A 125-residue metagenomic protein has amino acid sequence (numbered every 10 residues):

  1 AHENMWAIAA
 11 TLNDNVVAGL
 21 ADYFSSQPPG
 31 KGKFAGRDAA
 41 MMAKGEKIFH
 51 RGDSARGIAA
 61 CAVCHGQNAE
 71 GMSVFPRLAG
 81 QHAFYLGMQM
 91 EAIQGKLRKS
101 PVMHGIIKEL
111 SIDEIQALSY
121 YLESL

Functional and structural regions predicted by a protein language model:
A1-R37, M72-R77, Q94-L125: Axial heme c-ligation environment in periplasmic c-type cytochrome domains
H2, Q27, A60, N68 (+2 more regions): Generic, low-specificity signal for short hydrophobic/alpha-helical stretches with a mild N-terminal bias, encompassing
I8, C64-Q67, Q81, I106: Small disulfide-bonded, cysteine-rich extracellular recognition modules and tandem repeats
D14, E46-A62, G71-Q89, I93 (+1 more regions): Sequence context surrounding c-type heme c attachment/ligation sites in exported
G19, K44, Y85-M88, A117: Short, solvent-exposed alpha-helical surface patches in well-structured domains
L20, I58-N68, L118: The canonical Cys-X-X-Cys-His
S26-S54: Electrostatic cytochrome c docking/interface patches
A40, R56-A59, R98: Alpha-helix N-cap and coil->helix boundary residues
